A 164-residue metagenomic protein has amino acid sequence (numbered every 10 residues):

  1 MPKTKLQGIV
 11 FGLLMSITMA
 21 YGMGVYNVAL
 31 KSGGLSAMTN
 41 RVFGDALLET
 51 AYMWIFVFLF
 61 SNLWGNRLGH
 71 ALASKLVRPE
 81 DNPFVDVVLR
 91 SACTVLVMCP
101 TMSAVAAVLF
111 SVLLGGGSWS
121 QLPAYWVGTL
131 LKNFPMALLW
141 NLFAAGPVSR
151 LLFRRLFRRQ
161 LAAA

Functional and structural regions predicted by a protein language model:
M1-A164: Juxtamembrane/disordered regions of integral membrane proteins
